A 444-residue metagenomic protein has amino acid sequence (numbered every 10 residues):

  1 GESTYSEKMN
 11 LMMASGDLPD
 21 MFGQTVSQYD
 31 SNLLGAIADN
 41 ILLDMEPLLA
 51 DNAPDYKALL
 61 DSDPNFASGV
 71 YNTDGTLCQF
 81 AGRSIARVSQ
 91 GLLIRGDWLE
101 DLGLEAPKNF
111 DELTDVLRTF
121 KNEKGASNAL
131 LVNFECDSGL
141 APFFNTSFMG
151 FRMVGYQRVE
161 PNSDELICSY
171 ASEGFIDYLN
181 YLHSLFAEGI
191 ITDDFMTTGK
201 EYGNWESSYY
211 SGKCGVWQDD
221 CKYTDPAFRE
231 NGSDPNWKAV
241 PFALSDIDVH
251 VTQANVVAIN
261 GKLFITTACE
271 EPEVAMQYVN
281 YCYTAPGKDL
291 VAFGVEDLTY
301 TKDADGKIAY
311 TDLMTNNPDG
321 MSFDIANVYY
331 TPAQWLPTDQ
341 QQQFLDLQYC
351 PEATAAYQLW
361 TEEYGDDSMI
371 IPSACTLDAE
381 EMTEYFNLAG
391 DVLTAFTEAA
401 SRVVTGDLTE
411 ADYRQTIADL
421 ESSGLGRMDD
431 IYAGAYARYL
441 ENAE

Functional and structural regions predicted by a protein language model:
G1-E444: Extracytoplasmic/secretory soluble proteins
